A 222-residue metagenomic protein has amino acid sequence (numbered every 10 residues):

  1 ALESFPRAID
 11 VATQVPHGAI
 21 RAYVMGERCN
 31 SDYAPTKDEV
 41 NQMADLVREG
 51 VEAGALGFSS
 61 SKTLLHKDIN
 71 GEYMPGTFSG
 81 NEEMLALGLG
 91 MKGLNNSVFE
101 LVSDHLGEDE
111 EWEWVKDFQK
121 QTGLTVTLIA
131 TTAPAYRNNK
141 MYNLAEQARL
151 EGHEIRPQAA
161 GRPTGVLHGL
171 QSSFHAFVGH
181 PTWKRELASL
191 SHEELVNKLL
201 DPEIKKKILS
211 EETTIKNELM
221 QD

Functional and structural regions predicted by a protein language model:
A1-L2, G18-A19, V24, R28-D38 (+7 more regions): Polyanionic/metal-chelating signatures
P6, N95-N96, G123: Residue-level detector of structured alpha->beta connecting loops
R7-D10, G152: Loop/turn elements at helix/coil->beta-strand transitions in domains of secreted/extracellular proteins
V11-V15, F58-S60, S97-L101, V126-A130 (+1 more regions): Hydrophobic faces of well-ordered beta-strands that scaffold small-molecule active sites in alpha/beta enzyme cores
E49-D109: Divalent metal-binding pocket/active-site signature
